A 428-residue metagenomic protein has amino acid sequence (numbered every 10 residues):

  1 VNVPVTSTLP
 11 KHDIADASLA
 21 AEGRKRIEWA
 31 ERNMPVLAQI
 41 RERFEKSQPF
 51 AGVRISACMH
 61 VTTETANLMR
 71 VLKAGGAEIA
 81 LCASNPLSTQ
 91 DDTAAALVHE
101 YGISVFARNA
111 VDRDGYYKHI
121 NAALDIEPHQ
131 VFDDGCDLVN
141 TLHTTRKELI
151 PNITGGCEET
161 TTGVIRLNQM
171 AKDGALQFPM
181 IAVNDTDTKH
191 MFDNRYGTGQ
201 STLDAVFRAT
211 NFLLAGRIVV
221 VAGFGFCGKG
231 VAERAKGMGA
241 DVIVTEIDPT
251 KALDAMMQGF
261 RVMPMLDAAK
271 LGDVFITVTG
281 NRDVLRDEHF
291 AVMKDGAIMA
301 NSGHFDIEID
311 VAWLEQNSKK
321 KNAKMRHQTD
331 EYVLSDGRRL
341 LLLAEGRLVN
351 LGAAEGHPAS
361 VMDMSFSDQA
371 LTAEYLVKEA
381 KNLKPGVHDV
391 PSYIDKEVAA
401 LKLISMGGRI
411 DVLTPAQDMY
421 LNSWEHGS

Functional and structural regions predicted by a protein language model:
P4-F50, A83-R217: Glycine/serine-rich phosphate-binding loop and adjoining beta1-alpha1 elements at the start of nucleotide-handling
P4-P10, S18-M34, F50-R54, T62 (+3 more regions): Adenosine-phosphate binding glycine-rich loop
M59-G76, K189, D193, G197-G272 (+1 more regions): Glycine-rich phosphate/diphosphate-binding loop of Rossmann-like nucleotide-binding domains
A77-Q90, I243-E246: Short internal beta-strands
A83, V131-G135, K147-T162, F290-V333 (+2 more regions): ADP-ribose/adenylate-binding Rossmann-like module
A123-L124, D267-A268, V292: Structural alpha-helical scaffold elements that stabilize or flank donor/cofactor-binding regions in carbohydrate
I126-E127, K270-L271, D295: Alpha-helix C-terminal capping/helix-to-coil transition sites in glycosyltransferase folds
V139-N140, D283-L285, I307-I309: Short glycine-rich, flexible loops that bind phosphorylated cofactors or substrates
